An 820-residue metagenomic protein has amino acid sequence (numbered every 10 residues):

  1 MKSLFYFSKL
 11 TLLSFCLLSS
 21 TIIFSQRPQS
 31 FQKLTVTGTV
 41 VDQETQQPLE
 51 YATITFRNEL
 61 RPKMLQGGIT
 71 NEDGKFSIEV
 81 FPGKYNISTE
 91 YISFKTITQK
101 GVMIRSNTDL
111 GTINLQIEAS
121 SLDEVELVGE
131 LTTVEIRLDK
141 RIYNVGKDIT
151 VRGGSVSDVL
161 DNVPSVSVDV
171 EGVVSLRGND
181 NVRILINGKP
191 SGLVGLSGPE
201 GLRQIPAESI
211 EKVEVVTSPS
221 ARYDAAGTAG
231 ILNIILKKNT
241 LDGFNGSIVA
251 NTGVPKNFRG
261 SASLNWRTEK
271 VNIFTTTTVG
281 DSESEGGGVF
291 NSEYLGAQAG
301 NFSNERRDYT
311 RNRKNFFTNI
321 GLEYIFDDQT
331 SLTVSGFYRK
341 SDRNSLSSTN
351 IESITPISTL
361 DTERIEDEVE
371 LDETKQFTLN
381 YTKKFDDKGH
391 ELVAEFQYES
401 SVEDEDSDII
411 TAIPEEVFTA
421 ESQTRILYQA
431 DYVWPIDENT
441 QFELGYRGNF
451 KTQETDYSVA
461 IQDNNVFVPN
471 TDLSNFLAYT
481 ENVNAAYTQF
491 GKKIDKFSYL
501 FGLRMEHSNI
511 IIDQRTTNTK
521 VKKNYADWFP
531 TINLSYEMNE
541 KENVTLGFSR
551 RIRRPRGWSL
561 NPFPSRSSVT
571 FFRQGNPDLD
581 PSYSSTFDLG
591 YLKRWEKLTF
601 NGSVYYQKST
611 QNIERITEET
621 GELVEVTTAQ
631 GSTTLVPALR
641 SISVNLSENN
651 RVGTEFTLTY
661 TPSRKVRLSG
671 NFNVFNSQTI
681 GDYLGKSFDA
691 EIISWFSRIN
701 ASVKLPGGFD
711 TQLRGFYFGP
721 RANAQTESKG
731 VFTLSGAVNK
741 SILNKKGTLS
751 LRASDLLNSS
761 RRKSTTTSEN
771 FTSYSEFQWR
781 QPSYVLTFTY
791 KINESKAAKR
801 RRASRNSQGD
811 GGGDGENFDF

Functional and structural regions predicted by a protein language model:
S3, F317-S341, E366-D513, E537 (+2 more regions): Face-selective signature of the C-terminal outer-membrane beta-barrel domain
T35, K256-S284, A299-S347, E373-K375 (+1 more regions): Transmembrane beta-barrel wall of Gram-negative outer-membrane proteins
V41, T53-R57, E90-I92, R105-I149 (+3 more regions): Short, acidic, small-residue-rich periplasmic hinge/interaction motif at the N-terminus of Gram-negative outer-membrane
E59-K75: Short, acidic Ser/Thr/Gly-rich low-complexity loop/linker segments typical of extracellular and cell-surface proteins
G111-N114, V156-V159, G198-G201, V215 (+2 more regions): N-terminal periplasmic accessory domains that precede and gate Gram-negative outer-membrane beta-barrel machines
V156, N162, K189-T217: Short acidic/polar hinge/loop motifs at secondary-structure boundaries that mediate gating or recognition
R306, R425-Q429, T471-N475, T480 (+7 more regions): Outer membrane beta-barrel strand-and-loop segments of large Gram-negative receptors, especially TonB-dependent
V402, E454, N509-I511, E540-T586 (+3 more regions): Surface-exposed extracellular loop regions of Gram-negative outer-membrane beta-barrel proteins, predominantly
